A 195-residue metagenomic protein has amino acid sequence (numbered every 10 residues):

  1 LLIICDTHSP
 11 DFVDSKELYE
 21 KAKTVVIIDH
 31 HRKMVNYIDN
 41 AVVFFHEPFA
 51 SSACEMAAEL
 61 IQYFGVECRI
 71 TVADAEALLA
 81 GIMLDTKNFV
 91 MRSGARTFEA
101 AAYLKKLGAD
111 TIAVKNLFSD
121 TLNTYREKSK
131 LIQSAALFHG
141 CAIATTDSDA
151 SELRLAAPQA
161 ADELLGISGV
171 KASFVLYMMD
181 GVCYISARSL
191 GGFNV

Functional and structural regions predicted by a protein language model:
L1, L84-V195: Hydrophobic helix-and-loop "lid/oligomerization" segment in the mid-to-C-terminal part of catalytic domains
L1-K21: N-terminal small/polar loop signature for handling phosphorylated ligands or for N-terminal nucleophile
I3, T24-I28, V43-H46, A142 (+1 more regions): Hydrophobic/aromatic beta-strand patches that form the interior of the parallel beta-sheet core in alpha/beta enzyme
T7-P10, H31-K33, S148-D149: Short glycine-rich anion-binding loops that position phosphate/pyrophosphate groups of nucleotides and phosphorylated
F12-D14, N36, M91-R92, L153: Short helix/loop capping segments that flank catalytic or ligand/cofactor-binding pockets
V13-E17, F44-E47, C68-R69, Q133 (+1 more regions): A generic local secondary-structure boundary/capping motif
E17-E20, N36-I38, I70-V72, G81 (+2 more regions): Solvent-exposed alpha-helices and their adjacent loops that cap or buttress functional pockets in soluble metabolic
H30-A102: Short alpha-helices
